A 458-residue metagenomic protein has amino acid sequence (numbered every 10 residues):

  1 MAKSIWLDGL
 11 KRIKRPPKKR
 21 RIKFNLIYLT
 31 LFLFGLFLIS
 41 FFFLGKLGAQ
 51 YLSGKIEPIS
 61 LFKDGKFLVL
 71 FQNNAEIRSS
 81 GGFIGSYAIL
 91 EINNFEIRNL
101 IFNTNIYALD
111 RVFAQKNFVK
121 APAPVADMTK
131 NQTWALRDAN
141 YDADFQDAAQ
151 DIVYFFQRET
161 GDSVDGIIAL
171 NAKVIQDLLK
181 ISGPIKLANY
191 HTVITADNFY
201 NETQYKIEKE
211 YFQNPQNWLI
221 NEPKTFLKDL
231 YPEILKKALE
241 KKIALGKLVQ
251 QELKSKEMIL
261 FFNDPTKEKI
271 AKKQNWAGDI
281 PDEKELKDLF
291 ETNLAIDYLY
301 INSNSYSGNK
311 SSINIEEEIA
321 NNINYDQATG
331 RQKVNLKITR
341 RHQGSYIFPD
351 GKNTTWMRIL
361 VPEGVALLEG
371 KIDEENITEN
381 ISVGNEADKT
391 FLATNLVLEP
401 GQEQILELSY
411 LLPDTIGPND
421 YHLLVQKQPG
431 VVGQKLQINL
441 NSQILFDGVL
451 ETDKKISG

Functional and structural regions predicted by a protein language model:
A2-I13, P17-Y28, F37-K435, S442-L445: Non-catalytic, solvent-exposed segments at the cell envelope interface
L33-F34: Alpha-helical transmembrane spans of integral membrane proteins, capturing the lipid-embedded, hydrophobic core of TM
L445-G458: Gram-negative outer-membrane assembly/targeting C-terminal domains
